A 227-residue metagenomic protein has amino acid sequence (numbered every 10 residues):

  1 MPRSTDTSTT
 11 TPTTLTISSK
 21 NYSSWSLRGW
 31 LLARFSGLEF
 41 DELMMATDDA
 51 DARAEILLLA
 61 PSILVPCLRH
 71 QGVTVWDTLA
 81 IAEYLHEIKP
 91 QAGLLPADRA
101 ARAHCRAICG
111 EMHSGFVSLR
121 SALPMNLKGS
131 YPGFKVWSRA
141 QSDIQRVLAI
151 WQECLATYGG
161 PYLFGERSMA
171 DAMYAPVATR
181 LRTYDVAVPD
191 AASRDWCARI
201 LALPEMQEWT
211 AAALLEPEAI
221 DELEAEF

Functional and structural regions predicted by a protein language model:
P2-V136: GST-like domain detector, emphasizing the conserved glutathione-binding G-site in the N-terminal thioredoxin-like
L43, T78, A191, T210-A211: Residue-level detector of family-conserved "landmark" positions at structurally sensitive sites
A46-D48, D195, L214: Conserved beta-strand edge residues that scaffold enzyme active sites
D51-R53, I200, A219-I220: Short Asp/Glu-rich motifs
H86, V177-A178, T210: Active-site-flanking alpha-helical
M112, F116-A202: GST-like fold's C-terminal all-alpha helical module
A213-F227: Acidic/histidine-enriched, glycine/proline-rich intrinsically disordered or flexible terminal extensions
